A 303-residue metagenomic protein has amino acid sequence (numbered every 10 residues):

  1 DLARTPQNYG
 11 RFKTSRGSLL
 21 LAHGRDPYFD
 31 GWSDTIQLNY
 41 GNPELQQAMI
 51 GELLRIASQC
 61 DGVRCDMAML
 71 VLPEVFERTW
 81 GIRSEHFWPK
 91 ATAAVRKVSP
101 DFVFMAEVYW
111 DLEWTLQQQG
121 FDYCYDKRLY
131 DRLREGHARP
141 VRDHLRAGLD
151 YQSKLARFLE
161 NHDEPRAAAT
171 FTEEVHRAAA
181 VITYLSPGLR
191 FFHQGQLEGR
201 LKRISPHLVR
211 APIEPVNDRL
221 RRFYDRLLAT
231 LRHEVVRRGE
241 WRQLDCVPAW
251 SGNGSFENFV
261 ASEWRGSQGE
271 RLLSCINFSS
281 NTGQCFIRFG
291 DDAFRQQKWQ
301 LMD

Functional and structural regions predicted by a protein language model:
D1-D303: Active-site and adjacent substrate-binding regions of carbohydrate-active enzymes
